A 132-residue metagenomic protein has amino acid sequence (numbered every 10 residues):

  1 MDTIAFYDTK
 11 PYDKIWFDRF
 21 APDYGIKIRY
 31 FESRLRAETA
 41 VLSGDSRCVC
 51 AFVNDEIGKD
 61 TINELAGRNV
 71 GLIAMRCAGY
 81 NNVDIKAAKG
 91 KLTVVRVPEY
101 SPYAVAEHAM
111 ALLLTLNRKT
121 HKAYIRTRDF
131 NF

Functional and structural regions predicted by a protein language model:
M1-V94: An N-terminal-biased, well-structured beta-alpha scaffold segment characteristic of Rossmann-like dinucleotide-binding
G90-L92, P98-F132: Phosphate-binding beta-alpha-beta segment of Rossmann-like dinucleotide-binding domains, i.e., the NAD(P)
